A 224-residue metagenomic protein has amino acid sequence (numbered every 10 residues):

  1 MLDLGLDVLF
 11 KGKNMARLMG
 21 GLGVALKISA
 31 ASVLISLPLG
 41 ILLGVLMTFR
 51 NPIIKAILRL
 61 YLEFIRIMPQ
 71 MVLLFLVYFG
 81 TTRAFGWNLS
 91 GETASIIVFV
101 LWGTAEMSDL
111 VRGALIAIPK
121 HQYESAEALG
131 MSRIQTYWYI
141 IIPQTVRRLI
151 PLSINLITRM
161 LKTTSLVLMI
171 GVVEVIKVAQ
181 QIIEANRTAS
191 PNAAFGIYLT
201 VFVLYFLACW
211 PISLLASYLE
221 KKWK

Functional and structural regions predicted by a protein language model:
M1-K224: Transmembrane alpha-helices and adjacent helix-loop boundaries
